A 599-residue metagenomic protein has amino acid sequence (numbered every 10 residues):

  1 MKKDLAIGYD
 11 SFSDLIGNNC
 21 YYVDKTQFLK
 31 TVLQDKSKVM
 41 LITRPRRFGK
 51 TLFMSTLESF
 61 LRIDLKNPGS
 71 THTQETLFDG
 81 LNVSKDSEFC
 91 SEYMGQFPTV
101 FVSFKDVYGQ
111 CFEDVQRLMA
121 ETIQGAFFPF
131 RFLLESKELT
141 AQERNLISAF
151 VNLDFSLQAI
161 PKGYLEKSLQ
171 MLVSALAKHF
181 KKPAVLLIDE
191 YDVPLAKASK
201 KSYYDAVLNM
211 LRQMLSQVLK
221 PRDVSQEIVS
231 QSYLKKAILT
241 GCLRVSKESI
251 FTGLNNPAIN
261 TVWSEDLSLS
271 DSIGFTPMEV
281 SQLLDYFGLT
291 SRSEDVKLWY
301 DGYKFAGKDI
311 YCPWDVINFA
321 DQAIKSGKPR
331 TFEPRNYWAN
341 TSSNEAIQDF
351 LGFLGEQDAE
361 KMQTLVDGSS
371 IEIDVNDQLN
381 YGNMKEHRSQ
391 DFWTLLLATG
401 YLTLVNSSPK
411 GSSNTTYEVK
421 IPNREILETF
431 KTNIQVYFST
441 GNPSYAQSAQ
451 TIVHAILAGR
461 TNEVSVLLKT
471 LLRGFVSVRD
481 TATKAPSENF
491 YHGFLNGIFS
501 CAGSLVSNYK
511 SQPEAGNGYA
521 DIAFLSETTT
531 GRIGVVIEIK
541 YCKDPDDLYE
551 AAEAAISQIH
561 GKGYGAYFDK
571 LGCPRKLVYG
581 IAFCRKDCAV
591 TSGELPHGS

Functional and structural regions predicted by a protein language model:
K2-K30: N-terminal pre-Walker A segment at the start of P-loop NTPase domains
I7-I16, V107, F112-D114, L118-E166 (+1 more regions): Conserved P-loop NTPase mechanochemical-coupling segment
G8, D24, K30, Q34 (+1 more regions): P-loop NTPase motor core
K38-T56: Walker A/P-loop nucleotide-binding motif
F127, S168-H179, D205-K235, Y564-Y567: Substrate-engagement module of ASCE P-loop NTPases
S246-N255, N260-D321: Amphipathic alpha-helical segments of the small helical/lid subdomains adjacent to P-loop NTPase cores
P257-A258, V262, Y311-G563, C588-S599: Extended alpha-helical interface modules used as scaffolds for assembling large macromolecular complexes
Y567-S599: Domain-level recognition of nuclease-like catalytic cores that cleave nucleotide substrates
